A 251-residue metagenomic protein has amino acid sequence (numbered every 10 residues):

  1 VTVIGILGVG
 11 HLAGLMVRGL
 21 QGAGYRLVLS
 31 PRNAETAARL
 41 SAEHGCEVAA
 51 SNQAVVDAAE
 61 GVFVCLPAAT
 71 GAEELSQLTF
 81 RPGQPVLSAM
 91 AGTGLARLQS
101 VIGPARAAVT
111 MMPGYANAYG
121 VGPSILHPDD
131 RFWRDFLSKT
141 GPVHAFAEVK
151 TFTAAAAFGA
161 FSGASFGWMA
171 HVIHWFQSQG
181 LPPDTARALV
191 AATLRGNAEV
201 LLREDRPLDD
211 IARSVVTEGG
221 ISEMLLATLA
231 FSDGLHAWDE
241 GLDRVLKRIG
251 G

Functional and structural regions predicted by a protein language model:
V1-A50, A54-D57, H174-S178: NAD(P)+-binding Rossmann beta1-loop-alpha1 motif at the extreme N-terminus of oxidoreductases
T2, R106, A191-G251: NAD(P)-dependent Rossmann-like dehydrogenase/reductase catalytic/cofactor-binding core
G14-R18, A72, L95: Residues forming the Rossmann-fold NAD(P)(H) cofactor-binding site
A37, V55, G71, P182-L189 (+1 more regions): Small-residue helix-packing motif on alpha-helices
N52-V86: Rossmann-like NAD(P)-binding element
Q84-S88, L98-Y115: Rossmann-fold dehydrogenase core element
R97-A107, G122-R203, L246-I249: Internal alpha-helical scaffold of NAD(P)-dependent oxidoreductase catalytic cores
